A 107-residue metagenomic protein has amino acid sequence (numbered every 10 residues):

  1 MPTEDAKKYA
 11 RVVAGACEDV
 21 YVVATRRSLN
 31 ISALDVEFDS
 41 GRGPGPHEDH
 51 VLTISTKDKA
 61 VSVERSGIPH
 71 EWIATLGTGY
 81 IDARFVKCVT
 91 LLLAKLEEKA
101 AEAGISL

Functional and structural regions predicted by a protein language model:
M1-R42, L76-A83, K87: Negatively charged, low-complexity tracts enriched in Asp/Glu with abundant Ser/Thr
K7-A10, S62, G67, A74 (+1 more regions): Intrinsically disordered, low-complexity segments enriched in glycine/proline and serine/threonine
Y21, S28, E48, A100 (+1 more regions): Functionally constrained cores in energy, signaling, and assembly domains
R26-R65: Amphipathic alpha-helical interaction modules
V51-K87, L91: Intrinsically disordered, low-complexity regulatory segments enriched in Ser/Thr/Pro and charged residues
R84-L107: C-terminal low-complexity, charged extensions that often adopt amphipathic alpha-helices
